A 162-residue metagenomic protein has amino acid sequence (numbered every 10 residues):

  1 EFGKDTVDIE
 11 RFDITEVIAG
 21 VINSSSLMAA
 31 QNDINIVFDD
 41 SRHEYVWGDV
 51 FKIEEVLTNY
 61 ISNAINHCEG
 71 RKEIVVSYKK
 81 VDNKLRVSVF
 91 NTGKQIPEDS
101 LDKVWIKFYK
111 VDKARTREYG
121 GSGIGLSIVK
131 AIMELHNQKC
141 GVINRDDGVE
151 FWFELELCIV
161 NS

Functional and structural regions predicted by a protein language model:
F2-V7, Y45-G48: Conserved micro-motifs of the catalytic ATP-binding
D8-N23: A conserved beta-strand-to-alpha-helix junction within the catalytic ATP-binding
E10-R11, N35-E44: Conserved catalytic submotifs in the C-terminal HATPase_c
A64-I65: Short helix-loop "hinge" at the ATP-lid/N-box region of the Bergerat-fold HATPase_c
I96-K110: Short conserved segment of the HATPase_c
G120, G125, V129: Short alpha-helical Gxxx[C/S/T] motif in the catalytic ATP-binding
N137-Q138: Conserved glycine-rich
